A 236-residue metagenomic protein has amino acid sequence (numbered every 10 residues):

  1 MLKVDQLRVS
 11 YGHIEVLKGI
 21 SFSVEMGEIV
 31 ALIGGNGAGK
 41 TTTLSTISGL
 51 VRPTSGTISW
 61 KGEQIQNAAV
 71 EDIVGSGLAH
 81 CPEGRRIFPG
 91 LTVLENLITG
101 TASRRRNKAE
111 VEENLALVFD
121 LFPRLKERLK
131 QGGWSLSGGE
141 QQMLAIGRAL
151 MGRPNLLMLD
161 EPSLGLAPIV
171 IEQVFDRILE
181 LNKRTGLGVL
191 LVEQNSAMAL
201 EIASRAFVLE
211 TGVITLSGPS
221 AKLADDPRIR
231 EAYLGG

Functional and structural regions predicted by a protein language model:
G12, A68, V93-E110, L121-K126 (+2 more regions): ABC-type ATPase nucleotide-binding domains, specifically the catalytic core motifs of the NBD
I33-G35: The feature captures the beta-strand-to-loop junction immediately N-terminal to the Walker
S48: Helix-to-loop junction immediately C-terminal to a conserved catalytic motif
G56-I65, S76, E110-L115, G218: Conserved ABC transporter NBD signature motif
A149-L150: ABC ATPase C-loop
R153: Conserved catalytic motifs of ABC-family nucleotide-binding domains
E172-G186: Helical segment within the ABC ATPase nucleotide-binding domain
